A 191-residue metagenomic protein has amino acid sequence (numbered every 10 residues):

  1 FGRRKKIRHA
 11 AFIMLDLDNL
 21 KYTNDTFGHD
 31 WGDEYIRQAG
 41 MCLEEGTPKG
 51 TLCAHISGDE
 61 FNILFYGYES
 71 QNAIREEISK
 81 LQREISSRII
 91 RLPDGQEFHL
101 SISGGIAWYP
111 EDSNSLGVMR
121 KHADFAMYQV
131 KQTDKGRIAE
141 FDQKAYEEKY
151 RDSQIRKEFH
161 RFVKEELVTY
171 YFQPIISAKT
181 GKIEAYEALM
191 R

Functional and structural regions predicted by a protein language model:
F1, K5-A11, D18-P48, A54-I63 (+3 more regions): Conserved long alpha-helical elements within nucleotide-processing catalytic cores of c-di-GMP signaling and class III
H9, G117-V118, G136, E184-E187: Short beta-strand edge/capping elements of PAS-family sensory modules
F12, F61, I102-I106, A188-M190: A structural signal for short, well-ordered beta-strand segments
E45-G50, Q82-Q96, Q129: Short catalytic/binding micro-motifs of nucleotide second-messenger systems
C53, K80, Q96, S103-E111 (+5 more regions): Cyclic nucleotide signaling catalytic output domains
L64-I74, L92-E97, S101-M119, K144-E148 (+2 more regions): Catalytic strand-loop-helix junctions within cyclic-nucleotide turnover domains
R151-R191: Active-site core of bacterial EAL-family cyclic-dinucleotide phosphodiesterase domains
